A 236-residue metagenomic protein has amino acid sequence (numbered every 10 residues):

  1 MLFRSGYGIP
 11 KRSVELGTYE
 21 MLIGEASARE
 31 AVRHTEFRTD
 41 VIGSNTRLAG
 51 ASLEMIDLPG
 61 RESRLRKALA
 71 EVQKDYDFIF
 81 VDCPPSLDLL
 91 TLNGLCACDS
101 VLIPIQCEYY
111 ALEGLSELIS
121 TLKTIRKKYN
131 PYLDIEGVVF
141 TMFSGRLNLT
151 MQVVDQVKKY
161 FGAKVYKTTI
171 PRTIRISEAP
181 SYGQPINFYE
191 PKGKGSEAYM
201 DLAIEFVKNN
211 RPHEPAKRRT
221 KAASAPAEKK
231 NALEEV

Functional and structural regions predicted by a protein language model:
M1-V236: P-loop NTP-binding core
